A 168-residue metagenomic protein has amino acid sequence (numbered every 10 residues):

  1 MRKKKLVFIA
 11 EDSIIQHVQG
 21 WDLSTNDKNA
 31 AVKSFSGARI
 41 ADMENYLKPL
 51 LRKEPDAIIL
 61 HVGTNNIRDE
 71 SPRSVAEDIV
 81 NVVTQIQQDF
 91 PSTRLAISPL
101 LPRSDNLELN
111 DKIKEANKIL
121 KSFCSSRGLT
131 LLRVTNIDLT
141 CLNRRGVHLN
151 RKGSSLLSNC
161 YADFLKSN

Functional and structural regions predicted by a protein language model:
K4-L6, N143-R144: A detector of helix-start/N-cap boundary segments at the beginnings of structured domains
K5-G20: Catalytic nucleophile-elbow at a beta strand-turn-alpha helix junction centered on a G-D-S/GDSL motif, marking
D22-A30, A38, D42-N168: Alpha-helical cap/lid subdomain in secreted, periplasmic, or secretory-pathway luminal O-acyl-processing enzymes
